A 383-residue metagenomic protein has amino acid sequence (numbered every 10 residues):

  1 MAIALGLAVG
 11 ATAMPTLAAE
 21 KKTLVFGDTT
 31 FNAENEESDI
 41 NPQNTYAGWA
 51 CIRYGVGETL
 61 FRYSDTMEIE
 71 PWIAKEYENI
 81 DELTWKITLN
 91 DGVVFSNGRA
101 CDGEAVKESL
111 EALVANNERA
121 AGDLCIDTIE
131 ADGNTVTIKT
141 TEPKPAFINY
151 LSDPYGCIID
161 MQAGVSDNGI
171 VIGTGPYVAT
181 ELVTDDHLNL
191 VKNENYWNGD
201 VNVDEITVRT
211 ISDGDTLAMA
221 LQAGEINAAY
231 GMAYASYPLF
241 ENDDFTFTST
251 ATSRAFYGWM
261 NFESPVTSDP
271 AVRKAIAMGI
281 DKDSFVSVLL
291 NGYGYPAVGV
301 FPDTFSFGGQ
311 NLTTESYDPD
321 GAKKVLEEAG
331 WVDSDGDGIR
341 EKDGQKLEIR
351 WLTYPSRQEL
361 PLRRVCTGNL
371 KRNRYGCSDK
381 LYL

Functional and structural regions predicted by a protein language model:
E20-F31, T84-T88, V106-S109, V136-I138 (+5 more regions): Short, well-ordered beta-strand elements
G27-I80, I172: N-terminal lobe/hinge region of extracytoplasmic solute-binding protein
Y46, E68, L151-V201, E205 (+2 more regions): Gly/Pro-rich hinge or "lid" segments in bacterial periplasmic/extracellular proteins
K75-N117: Aromatic- and charge-enriched surface segment that lines or borders ligand/interaction sites
E78, E82, K86, A120-Q162: Surface-exposed binding/hinge segments that line and control ligand-binding clefts or catalytic entry sites
G122-D123, P238-S249: Ligand-binding "clamshell"
V165, E194-L239, T367, K371-D379: Ligand-site clamp/hinge motif
S268-G368: Append "and occasionally in soluble cytosolic enzymes with long acidic Gly/Pro-rich linkers
